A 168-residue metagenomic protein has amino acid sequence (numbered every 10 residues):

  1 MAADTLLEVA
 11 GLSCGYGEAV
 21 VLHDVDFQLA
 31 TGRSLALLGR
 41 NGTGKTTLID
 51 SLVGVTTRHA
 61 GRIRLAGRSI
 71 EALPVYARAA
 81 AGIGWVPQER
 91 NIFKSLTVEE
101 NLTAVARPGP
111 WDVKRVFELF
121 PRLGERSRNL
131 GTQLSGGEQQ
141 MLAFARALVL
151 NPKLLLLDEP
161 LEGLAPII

Functional and structural regions predicted by a protein language model:
L38-R40: The feature captures the beta-strand-to-loop junction immediately N-terminal to the Walker
V53: Helix-to-loop junction immediately C-terminal to a conserved catalytic motif
T57, S69-R90, V113, E125-N129: ABC ATPase NBD coupling module
R62-R64, R68-S69: ATP-binding/catalytic-site motifs of ATP-hydrolyzing domains
L130-L134, E138: Conserved ABC ATPase signature
A147-L148: ABC ATPase C-loop
N151: Conserved catalytic motifs of ABC-family nucleotide-binding domains
